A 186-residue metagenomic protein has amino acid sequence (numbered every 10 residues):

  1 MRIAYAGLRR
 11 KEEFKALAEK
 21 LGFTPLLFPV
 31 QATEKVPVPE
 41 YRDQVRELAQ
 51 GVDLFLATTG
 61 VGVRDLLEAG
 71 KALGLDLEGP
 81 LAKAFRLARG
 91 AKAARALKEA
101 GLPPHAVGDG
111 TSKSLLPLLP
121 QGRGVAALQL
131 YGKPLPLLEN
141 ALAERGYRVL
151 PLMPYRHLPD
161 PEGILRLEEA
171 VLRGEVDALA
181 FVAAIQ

Functional and structural regions predicted by a protein language model:
M1-Q186: Signature of uroporphyrinogen-III synthase
